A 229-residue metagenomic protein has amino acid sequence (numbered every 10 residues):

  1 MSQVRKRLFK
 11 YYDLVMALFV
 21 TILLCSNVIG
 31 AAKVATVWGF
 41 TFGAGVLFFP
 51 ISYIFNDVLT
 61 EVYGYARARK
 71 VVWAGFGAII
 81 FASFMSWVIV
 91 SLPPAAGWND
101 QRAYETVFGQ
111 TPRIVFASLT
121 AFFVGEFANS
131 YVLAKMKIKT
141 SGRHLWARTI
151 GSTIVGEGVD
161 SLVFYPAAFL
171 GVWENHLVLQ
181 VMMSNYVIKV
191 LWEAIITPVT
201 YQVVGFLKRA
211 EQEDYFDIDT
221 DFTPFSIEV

Functional and structural regions predicted by a protein language model:
M1-F76, I80: Hydrophobic transmembrane alpha-helices
G30, V34, A82-V90, G125 (+4 more regions): Alpha-helical transmembrane segments and their lipid-water interface positions in multi-pass membrane proteins
G75-F76, F123, W146-G158, M182-K189: Transmembrane helix-bundle signature of multi-pass membrane transporters/permeases
V88-R113: Membrane-interface interhelical connector segments
K135, T153, L162-L170: A structural feature that tracks compact, well-ordered secondary-structure segments with a strong bias toward
M136-T149: Membrane interface segments of multi-pass transport proteins and intramembrane proteases
Y165-S184: Extracellular/periplasmic helix-loop-helix junctions in multi-pass membrane proteins
V204-V229: Short, highly charged, low-complexity non-transmembrane loops/tails of multi-pass membrane proteins
